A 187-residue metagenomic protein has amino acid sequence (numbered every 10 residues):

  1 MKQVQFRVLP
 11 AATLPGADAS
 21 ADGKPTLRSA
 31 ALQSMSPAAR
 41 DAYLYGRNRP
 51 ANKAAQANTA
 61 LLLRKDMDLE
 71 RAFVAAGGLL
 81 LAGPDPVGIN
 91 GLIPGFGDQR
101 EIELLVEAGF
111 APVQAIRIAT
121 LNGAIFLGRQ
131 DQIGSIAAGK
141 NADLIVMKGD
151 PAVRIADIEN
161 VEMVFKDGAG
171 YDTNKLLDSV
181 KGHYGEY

Functional and structural regions predicted by a protein language model:
M1-A108, K181-Y187: Active-site neighborhoods of metal-dependent hydrolases
R64, I93, A111-I116, I125-V161: Acidic, glycine-enriched loop/beta-strand segments at the rims of small-molecule binding/catalytic pockets
A82, A119-T120: Alpha-helical transmembrane segments of multi-pass membrane proteins
G88, T120, R154: Positions that flank functional sites
V164: Short aromatic-centered micro-motifs
